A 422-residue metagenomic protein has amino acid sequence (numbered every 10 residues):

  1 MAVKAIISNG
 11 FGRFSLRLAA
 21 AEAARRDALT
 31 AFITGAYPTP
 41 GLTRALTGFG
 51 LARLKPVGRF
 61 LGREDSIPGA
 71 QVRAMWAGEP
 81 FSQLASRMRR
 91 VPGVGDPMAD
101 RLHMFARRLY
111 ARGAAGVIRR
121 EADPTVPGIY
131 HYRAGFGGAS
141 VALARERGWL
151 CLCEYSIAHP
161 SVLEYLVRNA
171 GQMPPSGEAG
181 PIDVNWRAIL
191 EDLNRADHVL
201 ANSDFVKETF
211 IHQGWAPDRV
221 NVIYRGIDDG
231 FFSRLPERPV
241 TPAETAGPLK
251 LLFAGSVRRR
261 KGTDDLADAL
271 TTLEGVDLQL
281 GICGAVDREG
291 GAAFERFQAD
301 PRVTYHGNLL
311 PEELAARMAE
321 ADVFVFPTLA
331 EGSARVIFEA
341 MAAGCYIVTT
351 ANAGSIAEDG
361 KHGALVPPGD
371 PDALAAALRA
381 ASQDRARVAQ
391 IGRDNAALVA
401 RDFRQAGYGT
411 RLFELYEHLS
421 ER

Functional and structural regions predicted by a protein language model:
L46-F49, E79-L102, R147-R187: Acceptor-binding helix/loop patch of EC 2.4 sugar-transfer enzymes, predominantly nucleotide-sugar-dependent
F205, G226: Carbohydrate-associated surface elements
P242-K261, A267-T271, G281: Conserved donor-binding/catalytic core segment of Leloir-type glycosyltransferases
A254, Q279-A292, G307: Glycosyltransferase donor-sugar binding loop
G291-E312: Nucleotide-activated donor-binding/catalytic signature segment of Leloir-type glycosyltransferases, i.e., the conserved
L329: Aromatic "clamp/platform" in nucleotide-sugar-dependent glycosyltransferases that forms part of the donor/acceptor
Y346-T349: Short hydrophobic beta-strand element within catalytic cores of glycosyltransferases and related nucleotide-activated
A364-P371, A380-R385: Conserved acidic donor-binding segment of nucleotide-sugar-dependent glycosyltransferases
